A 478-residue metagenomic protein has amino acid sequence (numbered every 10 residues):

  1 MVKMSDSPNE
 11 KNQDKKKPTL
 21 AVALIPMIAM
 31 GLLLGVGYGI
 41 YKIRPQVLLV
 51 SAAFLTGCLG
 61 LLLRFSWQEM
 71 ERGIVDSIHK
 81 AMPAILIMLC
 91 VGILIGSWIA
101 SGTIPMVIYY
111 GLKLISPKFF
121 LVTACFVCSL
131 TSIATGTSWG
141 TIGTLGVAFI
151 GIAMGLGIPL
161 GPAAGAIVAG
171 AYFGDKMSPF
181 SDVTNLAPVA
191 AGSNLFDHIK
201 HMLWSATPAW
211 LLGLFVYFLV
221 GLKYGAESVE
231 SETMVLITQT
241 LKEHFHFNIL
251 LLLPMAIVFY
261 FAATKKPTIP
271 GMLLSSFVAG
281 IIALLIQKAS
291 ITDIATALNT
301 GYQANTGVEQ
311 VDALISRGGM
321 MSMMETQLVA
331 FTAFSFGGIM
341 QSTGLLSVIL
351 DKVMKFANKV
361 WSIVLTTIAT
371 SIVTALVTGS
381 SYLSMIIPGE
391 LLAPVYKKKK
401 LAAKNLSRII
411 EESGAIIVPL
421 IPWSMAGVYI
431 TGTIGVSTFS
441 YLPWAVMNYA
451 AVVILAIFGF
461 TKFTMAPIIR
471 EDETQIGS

Functional and structural regions predicted by a protein language model:
M1-I87, W204-V216, G221-T332, E473-S478: Hydrophobic transmembrane alpha-helices of multi-pass small-molecule transporters
Q13-V22, Y109-S116, S132-S138, T238-F247 (+3 more regions): Short, amphipathic, aromatic/basic-enriched membrane-interface segments that mark the entry/exit of transmembrane
P26, M30, L48, A52 (+27 more regions): Alpha-helical transmembrane segments in multi-pass membrane proteins
Y41, K176-P179, T184-Q239, K398 (+1 more regions): Juxtamembrane and boundary regions of transmembrane helices in multi-pass small-molecule transporters and channels
L59-Q68, A153-L160, M177-S181, I282-I294 (+2 more regions): Juxtamembrane membrane-interface segments at transmembrane alpha-helix termini
F65-M154, G307-A393: Membrane-embedded alpha-helical segments and adjacent helix-loop junctions characteristic of multi-pass solute
S77-A81, I85, L114, K118 (+5 more regions): Loop-to-transmembrane-helix entry motif
S116-P208, T370-E412, I476-G477: Hydrophobic transmembrane alpha-helices that form the pore/transport pathway of multi-pass ion and small-solute
